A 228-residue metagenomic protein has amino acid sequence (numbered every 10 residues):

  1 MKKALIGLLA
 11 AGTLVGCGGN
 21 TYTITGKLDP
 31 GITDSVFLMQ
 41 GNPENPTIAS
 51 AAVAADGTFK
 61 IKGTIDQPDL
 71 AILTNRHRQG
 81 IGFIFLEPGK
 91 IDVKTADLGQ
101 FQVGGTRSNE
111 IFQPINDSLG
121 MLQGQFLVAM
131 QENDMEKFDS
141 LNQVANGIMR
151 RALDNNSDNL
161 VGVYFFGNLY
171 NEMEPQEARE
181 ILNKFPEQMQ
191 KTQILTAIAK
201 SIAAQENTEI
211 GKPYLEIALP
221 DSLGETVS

Functional and structural regions predicted by a protein language model:
M1-K27: Bacterial Sec-dependent N-terminal signal peptides
I6, P46, G167: Generic anion/oxyanion-binding catalytic loop in active/binding sites
A11, T25, A71, S201-E206: Intrinsically disordered, low-complexity boundary segments flanking structured domains
G12, C17-G18, L28-D29, M39-N42 (+2 more regions): N-terminal short leaders/motifs
C17-R151: A non-transmembrane, solvent-exposed segment enriched in polar/low-complexity residues
S140-E209: N-terminal targeting signals for export/organelle localization
T196-S228: N-terminal "domain-start" segment that seeds a small globular fold
